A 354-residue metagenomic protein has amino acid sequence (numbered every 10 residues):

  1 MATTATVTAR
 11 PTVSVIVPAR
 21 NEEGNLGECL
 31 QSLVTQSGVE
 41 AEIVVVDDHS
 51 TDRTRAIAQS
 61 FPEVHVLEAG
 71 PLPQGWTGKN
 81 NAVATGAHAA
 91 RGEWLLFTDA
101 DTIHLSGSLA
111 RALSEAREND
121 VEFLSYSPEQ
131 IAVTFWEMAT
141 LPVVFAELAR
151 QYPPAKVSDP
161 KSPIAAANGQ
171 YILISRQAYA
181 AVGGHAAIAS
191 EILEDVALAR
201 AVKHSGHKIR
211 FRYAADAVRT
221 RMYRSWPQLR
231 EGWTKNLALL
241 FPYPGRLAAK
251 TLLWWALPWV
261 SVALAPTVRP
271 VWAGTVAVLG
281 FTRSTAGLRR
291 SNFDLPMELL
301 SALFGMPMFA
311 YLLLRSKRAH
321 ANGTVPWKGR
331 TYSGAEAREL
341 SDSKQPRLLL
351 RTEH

Functional and structural regions predicted by a protein language model:
M1-Q31: N-proximal low-complexity "stem/linker" segments adjacent to membrane-targeting elements
G24-E28, D52-S60, G107: Acidic helix N-cap motif at the loop->helix transition within catalytic regions of sugar-transfer enzymes
Q31-E40: Short, acidic, metal-binding catalytic loop of nucleotide-sugar glycosyltransferases
S32, D47-A56, P71: A conserved acidic beta->alpha catalytic loop
R53, A100-E115: Acidic donor-binding/catalytic loop of UDP-sugar-dependent glycosyltransferases, especially processive GT2
E68-T85, R111, E115-A181, E298-H320: Long helical/loop segments within the catalytic core of UDP-sugar-dependent glycosyltransferases, especially the large
A116, F123-L148, Q177-A180, H185-L247 (+2 more regions): Catalytic donor/gating beta->alpha subdomain of glycosyltransferases that bind UDP-sugars
T251-T324: Membrane-embedded multi-pass helical conduit in multi-pass membrane proteins, especially envelope-biosynthetic
